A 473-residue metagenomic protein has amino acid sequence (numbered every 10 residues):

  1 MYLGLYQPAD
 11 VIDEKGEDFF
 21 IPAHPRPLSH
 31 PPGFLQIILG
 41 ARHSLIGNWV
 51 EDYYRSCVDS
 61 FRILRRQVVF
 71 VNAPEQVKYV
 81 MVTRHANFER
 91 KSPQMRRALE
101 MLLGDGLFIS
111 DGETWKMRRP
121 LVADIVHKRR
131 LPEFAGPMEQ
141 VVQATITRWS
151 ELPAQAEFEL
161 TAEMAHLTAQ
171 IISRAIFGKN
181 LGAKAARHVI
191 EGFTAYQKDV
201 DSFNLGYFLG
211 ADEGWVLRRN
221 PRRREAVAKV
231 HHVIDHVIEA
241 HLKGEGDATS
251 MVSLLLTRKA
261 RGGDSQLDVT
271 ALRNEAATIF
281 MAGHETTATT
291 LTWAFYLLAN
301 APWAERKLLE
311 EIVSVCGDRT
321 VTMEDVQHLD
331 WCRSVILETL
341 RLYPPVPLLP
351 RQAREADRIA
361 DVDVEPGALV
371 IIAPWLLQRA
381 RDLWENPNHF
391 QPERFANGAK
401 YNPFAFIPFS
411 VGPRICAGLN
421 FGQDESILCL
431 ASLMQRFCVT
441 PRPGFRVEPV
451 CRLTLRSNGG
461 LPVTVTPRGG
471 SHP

Functional and structural regions predicted by a protein language model:
M1-A23, F88-R96, T114, R130-T289 (+2 more regions): Cytochrome P450 heme-thiolate monooxygenase catalytic core
M1-D105, S110-E113, M117, G136-T147 (+4 more regions): N-terminal membrane-proximal hinge/A-helix region immediately C-terminal to the signal-anchor transmembrane segment
M1-F19, V142-I146, E191-A195, V313-V321 (+3 more regions): Cytochrome P450 proximal C-terminal region
L35-S56, H232, H236, R319-A360: Conserved cytochrome P450 K-helix E-x-x-R motif and the immediately C-terminal K′/meander segment
T286-E305, L309-E311, N420-R436: Cytochrome P450 catalytic-core helices
I372-A399: Conserved cytochrome P450 K-helix/beta-meander segment immediately N-terminal to the heme-binding cysteine loop
